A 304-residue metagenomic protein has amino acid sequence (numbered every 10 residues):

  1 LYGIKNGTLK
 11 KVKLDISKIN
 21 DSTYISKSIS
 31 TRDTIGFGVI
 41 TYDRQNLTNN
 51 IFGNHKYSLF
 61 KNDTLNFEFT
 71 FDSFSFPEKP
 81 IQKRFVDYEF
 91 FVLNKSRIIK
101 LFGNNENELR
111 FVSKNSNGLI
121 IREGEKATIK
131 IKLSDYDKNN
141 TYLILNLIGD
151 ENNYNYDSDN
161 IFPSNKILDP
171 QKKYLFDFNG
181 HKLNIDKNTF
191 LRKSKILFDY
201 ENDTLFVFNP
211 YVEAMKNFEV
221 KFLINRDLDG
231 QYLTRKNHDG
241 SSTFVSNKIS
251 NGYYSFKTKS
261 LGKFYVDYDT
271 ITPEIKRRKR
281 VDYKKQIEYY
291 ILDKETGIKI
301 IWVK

Functional and structural regions predicted by a protein language model:
L1, Y174, T270-E274: Proline-centered linker/hinge motifs at extracellular inter-domain junctions
G7-N153, Y253, V266, K294-K304: Long, low-complexity serine/threonine/glycine- and acidic-rich segments characteristic of extracellular
D33-F37, K216-V220, K285-E288: Structural beta-strand segments of beta-rich domains
Y154-Q171, R192-K236, K276-R278, Y283: Proteolytic processing hotspots in large secreted/extracellular or virion-associated proteins and select intracellular
Q171-K193: Predominantly extracellular/luminal regions of secreted and cell-surface proteins, especially disulfide-bonded
I185, Y211-F264, D293-E295, K299-K304: Proteolytic-maturation and junctional protease-sensitive modules
V266-Q286: Beta-strand-rich domain onsets/edges
Y283-T296: Solvent-exposed, low-complexity, repeat-rich "mucin-like" stalks and linkers
